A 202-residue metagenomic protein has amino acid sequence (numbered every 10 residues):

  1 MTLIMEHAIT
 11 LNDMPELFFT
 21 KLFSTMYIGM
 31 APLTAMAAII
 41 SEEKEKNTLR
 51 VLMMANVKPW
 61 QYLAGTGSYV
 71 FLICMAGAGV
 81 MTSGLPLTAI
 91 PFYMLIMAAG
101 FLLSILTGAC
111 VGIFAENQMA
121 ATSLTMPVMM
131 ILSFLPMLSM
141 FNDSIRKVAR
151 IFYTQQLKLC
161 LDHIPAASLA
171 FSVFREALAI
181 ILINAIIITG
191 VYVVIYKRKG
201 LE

Functional and structural regions predicted by a protein language model:
M1-L49, W60-T66, A89, A115 (+3 more regions): Transmembrane helix-boundary elements of multi-pass transport/secretion proteins, especially ABC-type permease modules
T20, A64, P91-A98, T122-S123 (+2 more regions): Hydrophobic alpha-helical transmembrane segments
P32-M36, V80, L106-V111, S123 (+1 more regions): Hydrophobic/aromatic residues in alpha-helical transmembrane segments
I40, L49-L52, S83-G84, V111 (+4 more regions): Hydrophobic alpha-helical interface/terminus motif in multipass membrane transporters
P59-W60, G65-M119: Alpha-helical transmembrane segments and their short interhelical loops
Q118-T154: Transmembrane helix segments
F141-L178: Short hydrophobic, aromatic-rich alpha-helical segments embedded in or entering the lipid bilayer of multi-pass
